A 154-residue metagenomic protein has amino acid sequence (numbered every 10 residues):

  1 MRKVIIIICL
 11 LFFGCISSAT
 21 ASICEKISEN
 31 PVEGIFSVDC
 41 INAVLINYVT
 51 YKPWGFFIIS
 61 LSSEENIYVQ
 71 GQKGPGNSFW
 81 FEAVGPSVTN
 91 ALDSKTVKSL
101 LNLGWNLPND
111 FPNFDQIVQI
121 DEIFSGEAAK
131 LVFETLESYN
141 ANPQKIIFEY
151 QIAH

Functional and structural regions predicted by a protein language model:
V4-F13: Sec-dependent N-terminal signal peptides
S17-A21: Sec/Tat signal peptide C-region and signal peptidase I cleavage site
S22-H154: Structured alpha/beta or helical-core interaction and ligand-binding surfaces enriched in interleaved
